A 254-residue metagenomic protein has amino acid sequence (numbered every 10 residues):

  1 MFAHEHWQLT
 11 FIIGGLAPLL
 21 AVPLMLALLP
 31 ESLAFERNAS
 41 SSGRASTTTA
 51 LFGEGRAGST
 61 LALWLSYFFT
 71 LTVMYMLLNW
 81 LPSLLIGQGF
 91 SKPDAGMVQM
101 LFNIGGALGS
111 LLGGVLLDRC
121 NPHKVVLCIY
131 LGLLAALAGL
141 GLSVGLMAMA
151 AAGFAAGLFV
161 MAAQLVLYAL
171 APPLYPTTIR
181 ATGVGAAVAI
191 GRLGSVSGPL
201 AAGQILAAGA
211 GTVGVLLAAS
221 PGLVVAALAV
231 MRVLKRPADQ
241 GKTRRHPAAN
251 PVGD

Functional and structural regions predicted by a protein language model:
M1-A27: Helix-loop-helix hairpin linking two adjacent transmembrane segments in secondary transporters
M1-H4, L85-I86, L116-L117, A202-A210: Interfacial helix-cap and linker-helix signal at transmembrane-aqueous boundaries of multi-pass secondary transporters
L24-L28, S220-H246, D254: Multi-pass alpha-helical transporter architecture, strongest for 12-TM Major Facilitator/SLC carriers used
P30-T49, Q240-P247: Flexible cytoplasmic inter-helical loops of multi-pass small-molecule transporters
G55-L111: Extracytoplasmic gate region of multi-pass secondary transporters
K124-A138: Structural signature of the two symmetry-related core transmembrane helices
A162-Y175: Intracellular juxtamembrane helix-capping segments at the cytosolic ends of symmetry-related transmembrane helices
P172-A208: A late C-terminal transmembrane helix in Major Facilitator Superfamily
